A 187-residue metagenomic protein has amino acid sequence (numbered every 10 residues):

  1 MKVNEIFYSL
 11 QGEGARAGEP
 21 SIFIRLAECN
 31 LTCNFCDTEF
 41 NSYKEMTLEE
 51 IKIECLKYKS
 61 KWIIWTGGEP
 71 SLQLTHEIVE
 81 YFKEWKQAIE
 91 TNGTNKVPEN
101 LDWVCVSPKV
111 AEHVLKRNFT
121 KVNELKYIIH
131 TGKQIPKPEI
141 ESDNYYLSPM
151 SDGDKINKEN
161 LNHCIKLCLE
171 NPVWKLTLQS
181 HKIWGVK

Functional and structural regions predicted by a protein language model:
M1-Y8, P20-F23, T32-L101: Conserved Radical SAM active-site core
S9-G14: A short beta-strand-turn-helix
S71-K187: Conserved AdoMet/S-adenosylmethionine-binding subsite of the radical SAM
